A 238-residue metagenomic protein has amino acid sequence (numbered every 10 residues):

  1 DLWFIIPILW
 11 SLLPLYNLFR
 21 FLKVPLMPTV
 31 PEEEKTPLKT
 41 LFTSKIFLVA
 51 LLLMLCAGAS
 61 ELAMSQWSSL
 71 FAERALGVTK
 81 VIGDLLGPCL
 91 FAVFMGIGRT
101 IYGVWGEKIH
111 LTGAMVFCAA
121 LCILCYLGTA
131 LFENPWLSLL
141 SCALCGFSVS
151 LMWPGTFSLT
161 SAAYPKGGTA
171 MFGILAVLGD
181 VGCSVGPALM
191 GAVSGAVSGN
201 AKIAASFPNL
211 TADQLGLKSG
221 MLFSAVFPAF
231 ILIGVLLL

Functional and structural regions predicted by a protein language model:
D1, A72-E73, W105-G106, G191-K202 (+1 more regions): Interfacial helix-cap and linker-helix signal at transmembrane-aqueous boundaries of multi-pass secondary transporters
D1-L26: Helix-loop-helix hairpin linking two adjacent transmembrane segments in secondary transporters
Y16-L22, F223-L238: Multi-pass alpha-helical transporter architecture, strongest for 12-TM Major Facilitator/SLC carriers used
L26-A50: Juxtamembrane intracellular "pre-TM" segments in multi-pass secondary transporters
S44-G96: Extracytoplasmic gate region of multi-pass secondary transporters
G113-G128: Structural signature of the two symmetry-related core transmembrane helices
L151-Y164: Intracellular juxtamembrane helix-capping segments at the cytosolic ends of symmetry-related transmembrane helices
K166-K202: A late C-terminal transmembrane helix in Major Facilitator Superfamily
